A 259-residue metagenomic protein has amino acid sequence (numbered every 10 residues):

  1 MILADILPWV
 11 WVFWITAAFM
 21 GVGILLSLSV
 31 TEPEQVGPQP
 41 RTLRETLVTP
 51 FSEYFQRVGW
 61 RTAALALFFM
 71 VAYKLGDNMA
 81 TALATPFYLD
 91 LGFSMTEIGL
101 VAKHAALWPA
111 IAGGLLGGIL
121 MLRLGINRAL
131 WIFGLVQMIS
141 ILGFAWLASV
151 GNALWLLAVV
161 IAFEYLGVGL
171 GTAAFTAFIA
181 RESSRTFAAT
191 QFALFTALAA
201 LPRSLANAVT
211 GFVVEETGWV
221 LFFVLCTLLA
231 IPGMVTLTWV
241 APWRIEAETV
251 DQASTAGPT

Functional and structural regions predicted by a protein language model:
M1-L28: Helix-loop-helix hairpin linking two adjacent transmembrane segments in secondary transporters
A4, A112-W131, V214-E215: Helix-to-loop junctions at the C-terminal end of transmembrane segments in multipass secondary transporters
A18-G37, T236-A241: C-terminal membrane-cytosol helix-exit motif in multi-pass small-molecule transporters
Q35-L65: Juxtamembrane intracellular "pre-TM" segments in multi-pass secondary transporters
A82-L100: Short amphipathic helix-loop junctions that connect adjacent transmembrane helices in Major Facilitator Superfamily/SLC
M95-T96, R185-F195: Loop-to-transmembrane helix entry/capping segments in MFS-fold secondary transporters and related SLC/MFSD carriers
L135-N152: C-terminal ends and interior cores of transmembrane alpha-helices in multi-pass membrane transporters/permeases
L170-S184: Intracellular juxtamembrane helix-capping segments at the cytosolic ends of symmetry-related transmembrane helices
